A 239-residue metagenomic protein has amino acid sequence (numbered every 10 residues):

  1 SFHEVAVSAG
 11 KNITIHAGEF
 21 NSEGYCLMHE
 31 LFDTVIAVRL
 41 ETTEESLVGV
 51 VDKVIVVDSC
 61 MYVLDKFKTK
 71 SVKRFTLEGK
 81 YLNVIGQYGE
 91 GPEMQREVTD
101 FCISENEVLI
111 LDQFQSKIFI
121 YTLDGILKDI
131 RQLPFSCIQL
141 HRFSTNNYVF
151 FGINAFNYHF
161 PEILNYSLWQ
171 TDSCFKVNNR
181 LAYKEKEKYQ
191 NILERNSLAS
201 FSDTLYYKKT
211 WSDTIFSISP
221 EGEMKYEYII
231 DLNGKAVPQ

Functional and structural regions predicted by a protein language model:
S1-Q239: Eukaryotic scaffold repeat domains enriched in small/polar residues
